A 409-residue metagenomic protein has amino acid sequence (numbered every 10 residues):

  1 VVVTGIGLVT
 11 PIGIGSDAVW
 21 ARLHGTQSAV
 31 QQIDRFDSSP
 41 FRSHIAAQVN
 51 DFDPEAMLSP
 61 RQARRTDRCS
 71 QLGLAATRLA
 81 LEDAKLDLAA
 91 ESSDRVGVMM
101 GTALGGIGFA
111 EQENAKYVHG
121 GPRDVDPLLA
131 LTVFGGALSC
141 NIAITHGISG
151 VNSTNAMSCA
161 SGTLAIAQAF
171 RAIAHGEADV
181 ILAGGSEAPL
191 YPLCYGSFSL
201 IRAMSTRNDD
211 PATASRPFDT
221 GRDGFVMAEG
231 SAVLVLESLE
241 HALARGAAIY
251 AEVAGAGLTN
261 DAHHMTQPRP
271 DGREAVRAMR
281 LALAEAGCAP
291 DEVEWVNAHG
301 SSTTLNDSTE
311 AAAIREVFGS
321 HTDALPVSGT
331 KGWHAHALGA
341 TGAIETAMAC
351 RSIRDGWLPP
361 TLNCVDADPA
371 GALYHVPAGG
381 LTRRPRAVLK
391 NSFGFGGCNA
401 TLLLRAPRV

Functional and structural regions predicted by a protein language model:
V1-Q62, A84, E240-E252, A347-L362 (+1 more regions): ACP-dependent fatty acid/polyketide chain-elongation machinery
V1-T4, Q31-Q32, D209-C288, E294-W295 (+2 more regions): Condensing-enzyme catalytic core mediating Claisen C-C bond formation in acyl metabolism
V3, A18, H24-M157, S186-Y195 (+1 more regions): Conserved beta-ketoacyl condensing-enzyme motif
V3-G5, L23, T77, V98 (+11 more regions): Conserved small-residue
D17-R22, G108-R123, A172-H175, Y195-N208 (+3 more regions): A glycine- and small-aliphatic-rich helix-loop capping segment at beta-alpha/alpha-beta transitions that lines
G73-L86, G135-S139, A143-H146, V151-E187 (+3 more regions): Active-site-proximal alpha-helical scaffold in enzymes
H119-D126, L164-A167, R171, A188-A244 (+3 more regions): Glycine-/small-residue-rich "gating" segment that lines the acyl/pantetheine channel and substrate pocket
E177-D223, A256-P270, A298-D307, A324-Y374: Acyl-CoA/ACP chain-elongation machinery
